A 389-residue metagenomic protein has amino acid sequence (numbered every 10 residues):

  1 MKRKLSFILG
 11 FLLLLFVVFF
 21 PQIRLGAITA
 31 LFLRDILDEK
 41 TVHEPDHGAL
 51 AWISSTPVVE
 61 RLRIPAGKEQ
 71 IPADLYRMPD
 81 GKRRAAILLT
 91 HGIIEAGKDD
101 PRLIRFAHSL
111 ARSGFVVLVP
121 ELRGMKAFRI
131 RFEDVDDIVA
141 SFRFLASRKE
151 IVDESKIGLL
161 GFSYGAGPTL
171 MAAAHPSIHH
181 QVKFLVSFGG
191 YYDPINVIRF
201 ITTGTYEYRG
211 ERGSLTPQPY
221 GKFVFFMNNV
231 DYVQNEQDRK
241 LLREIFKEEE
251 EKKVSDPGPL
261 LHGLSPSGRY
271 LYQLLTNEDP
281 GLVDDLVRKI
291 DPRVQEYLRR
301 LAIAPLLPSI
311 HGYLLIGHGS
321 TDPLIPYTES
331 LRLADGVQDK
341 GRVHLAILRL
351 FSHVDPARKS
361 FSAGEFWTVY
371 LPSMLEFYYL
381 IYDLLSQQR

Functional and structural regions predicted by a protein language model:
P21-Q22, M171-P266: Alpha/beta-hydrolase-fold enzymes
R34-K82: N-terminal cap/lid segment of alpha/beta-hydrolase-fold proteins
K82-R84, T90-R129: Short substrate-entry loop that stabilizes the transition state in hydrolases
R129-I151: Alpha/beta-hydrolase active-site loop
R143-S163, H179-H180: Gly/Ser-rich "nucleophile elbow"/oxyanion-hole loop immediately N-terminal to the catalytic nucleophile in hydrolases
R199, L260-R300, A304, L331-D335 (+1 more regions): C-terminal catalytic histidine-bearing segment of alpha/beta-hydrolase fold enzymes
I310, I316-H318, D322: Short beta-strand/loop motif that positions the catalytic acidic residue of the alpha/beta-hydrolase fold
P323-E329: Conserved alpha/beta-hydrolase "acid-adjacent" motif
